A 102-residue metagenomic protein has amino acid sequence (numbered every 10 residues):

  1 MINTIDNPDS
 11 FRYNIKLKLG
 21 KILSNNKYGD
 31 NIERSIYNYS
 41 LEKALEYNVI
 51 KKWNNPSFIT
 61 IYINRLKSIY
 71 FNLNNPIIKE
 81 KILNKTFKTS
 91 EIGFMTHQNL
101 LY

Functional and structural regions predicted by a protein language model:
M1-N99: Charged, amphipathic alpha-helical linker/scaffold segments
